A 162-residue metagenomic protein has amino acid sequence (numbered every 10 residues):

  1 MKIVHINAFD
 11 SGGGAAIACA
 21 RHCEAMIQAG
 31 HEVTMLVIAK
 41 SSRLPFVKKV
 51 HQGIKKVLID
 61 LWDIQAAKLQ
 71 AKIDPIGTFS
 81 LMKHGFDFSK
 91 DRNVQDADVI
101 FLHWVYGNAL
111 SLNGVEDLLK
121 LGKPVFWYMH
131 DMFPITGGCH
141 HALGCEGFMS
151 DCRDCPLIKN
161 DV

Functional and structural regions predicted by a protein language model:
M1-V162: Catalytic cores of nucleotide-sugar-dependent glycosyltransferases that transfer UDP/GDP/TDP-activated
